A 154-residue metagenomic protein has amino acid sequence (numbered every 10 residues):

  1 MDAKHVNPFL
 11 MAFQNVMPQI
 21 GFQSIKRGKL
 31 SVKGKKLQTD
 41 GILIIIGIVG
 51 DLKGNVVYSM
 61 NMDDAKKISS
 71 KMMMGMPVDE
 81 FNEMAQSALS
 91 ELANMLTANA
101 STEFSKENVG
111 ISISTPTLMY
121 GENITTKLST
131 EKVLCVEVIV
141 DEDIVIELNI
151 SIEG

Functional and structural regions predicted by a protein language model:
M1-G154: N-terminal auxiliary interaction/assembly segments of multi-subunit proteins
